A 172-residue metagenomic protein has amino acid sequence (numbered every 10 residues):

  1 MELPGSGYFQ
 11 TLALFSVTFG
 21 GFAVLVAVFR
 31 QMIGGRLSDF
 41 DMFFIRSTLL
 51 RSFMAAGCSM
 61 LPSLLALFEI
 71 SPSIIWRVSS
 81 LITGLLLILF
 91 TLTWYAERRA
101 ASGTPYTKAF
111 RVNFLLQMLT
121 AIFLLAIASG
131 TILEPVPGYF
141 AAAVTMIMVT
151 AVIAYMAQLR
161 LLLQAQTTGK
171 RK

Functional and structural regions predicted by a protein language model:
M1-F9, S63-W76, S129-F140: Helix-coil boundary and interhelical linker segments in multi-pass alpha-helical membrane proteins
Q10-L14, L37-G57, G103-T120, K170-K172: Juxtamembrane helix-loop boundaries in multi-pass membrane proteins
A13-I33: N-terminal signal-anchor/start-transfer transmembrane helix
S16-G20, L50-C58, W76-W94: Generic alpha-helical transmembrane segments
A56-L64, Q117-E134: Hydrophobic alpha-helical transmembrane segments in multi-pass integral membrane proteins
L81-G84, G138-I153: Small-residue-rich transmembrane alpha-helices that serve as helix-helix interface/gating elements in multipass
L85-L89, K108-S129: Hydrophobic alpha-helical membrane segments
T91-Y95, L124-T131, V149-A165: Membrane-water interface at the C-terminal end of transmembrane alpha helices
